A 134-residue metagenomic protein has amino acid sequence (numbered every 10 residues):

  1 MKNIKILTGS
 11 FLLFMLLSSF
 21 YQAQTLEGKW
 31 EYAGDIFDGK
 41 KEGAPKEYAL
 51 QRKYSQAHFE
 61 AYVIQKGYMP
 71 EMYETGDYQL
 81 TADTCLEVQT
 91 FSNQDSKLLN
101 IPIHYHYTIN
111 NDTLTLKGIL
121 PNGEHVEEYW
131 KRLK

Functional and structural regions predicted by a protein language model:
M1-G9: Bacterial N-terminal signal peptides that target proteins for export
F14-Y73, L86-K134: Lipid interaction determinants
